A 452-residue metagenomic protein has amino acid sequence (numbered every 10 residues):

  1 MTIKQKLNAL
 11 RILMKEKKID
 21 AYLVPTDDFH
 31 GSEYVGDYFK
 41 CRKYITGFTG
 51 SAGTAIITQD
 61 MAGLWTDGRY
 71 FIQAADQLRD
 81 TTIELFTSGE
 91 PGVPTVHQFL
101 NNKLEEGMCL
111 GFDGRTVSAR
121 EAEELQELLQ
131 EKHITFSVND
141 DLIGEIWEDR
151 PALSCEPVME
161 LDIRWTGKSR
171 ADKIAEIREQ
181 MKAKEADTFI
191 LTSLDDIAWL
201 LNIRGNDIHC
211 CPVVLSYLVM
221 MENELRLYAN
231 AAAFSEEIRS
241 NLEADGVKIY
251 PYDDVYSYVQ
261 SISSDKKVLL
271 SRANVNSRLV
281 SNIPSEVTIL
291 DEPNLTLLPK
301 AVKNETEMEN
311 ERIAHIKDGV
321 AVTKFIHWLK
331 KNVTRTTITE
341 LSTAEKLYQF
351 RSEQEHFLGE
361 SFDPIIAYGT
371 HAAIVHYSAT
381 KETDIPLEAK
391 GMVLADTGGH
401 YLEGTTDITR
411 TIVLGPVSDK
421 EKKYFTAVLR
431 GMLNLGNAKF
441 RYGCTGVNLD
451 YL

Functional and structural regions predicted by a protein language model:
M1-L452: Active-site neighborhoods and metal-handling regions in enzymes and metal-associated proteins
